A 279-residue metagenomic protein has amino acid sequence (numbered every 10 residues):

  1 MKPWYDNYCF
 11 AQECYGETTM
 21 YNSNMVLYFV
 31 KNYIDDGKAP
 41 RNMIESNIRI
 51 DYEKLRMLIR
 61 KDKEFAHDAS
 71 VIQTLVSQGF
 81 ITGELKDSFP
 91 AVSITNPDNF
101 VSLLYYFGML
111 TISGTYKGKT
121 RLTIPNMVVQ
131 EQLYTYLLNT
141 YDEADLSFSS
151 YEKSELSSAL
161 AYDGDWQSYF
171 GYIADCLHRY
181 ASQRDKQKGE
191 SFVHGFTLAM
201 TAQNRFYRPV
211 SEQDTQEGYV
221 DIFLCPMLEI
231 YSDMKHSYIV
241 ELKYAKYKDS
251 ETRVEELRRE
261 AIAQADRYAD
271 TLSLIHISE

Functional and structural regions predicted by a protein language model:
D6-Y21: A short helix-loop-helix "switch/interaction" segment in the helical subdomain of ASCE P-loop NTPases
M20-A261, A269: Extended alpha-helical interface modules used as scaffolds for assembling large macromolecular complexes
I275-E279: Conserved small/polar residues in nucleotide/adenosyl-binding loops
